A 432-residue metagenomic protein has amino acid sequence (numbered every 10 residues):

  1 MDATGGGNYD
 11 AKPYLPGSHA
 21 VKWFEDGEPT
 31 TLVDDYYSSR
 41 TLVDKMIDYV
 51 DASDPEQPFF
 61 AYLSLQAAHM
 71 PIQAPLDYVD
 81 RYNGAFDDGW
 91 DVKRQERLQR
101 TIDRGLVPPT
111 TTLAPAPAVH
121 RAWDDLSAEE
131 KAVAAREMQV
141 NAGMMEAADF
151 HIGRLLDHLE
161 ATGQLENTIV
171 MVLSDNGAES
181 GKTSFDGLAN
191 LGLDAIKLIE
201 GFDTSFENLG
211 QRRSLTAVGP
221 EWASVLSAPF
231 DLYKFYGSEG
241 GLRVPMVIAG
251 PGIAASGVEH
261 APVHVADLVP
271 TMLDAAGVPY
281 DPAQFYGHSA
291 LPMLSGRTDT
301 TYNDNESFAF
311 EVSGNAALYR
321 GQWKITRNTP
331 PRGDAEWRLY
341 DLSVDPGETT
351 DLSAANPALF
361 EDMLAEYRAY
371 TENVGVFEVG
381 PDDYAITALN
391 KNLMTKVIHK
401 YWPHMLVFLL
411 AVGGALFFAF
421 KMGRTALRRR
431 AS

Functional and structural regions predicted by a protein language model:
M1, Q73-A74, D157-A249, N390-H399: Histidine-centered active-site microenvironments of extracellular/periplasmic hydrolases and transferases
M1-D88, V92, A118-G143: Formylglycine-dependent
A3-G7, Q211-L242, I253-L342, L389 (+1 more regions): C-terminal cap/loop subdomain of S1 sulfatases and analogous C-terminal strand-loop tails that border
T4, A61-P71, L113-R121, V172-S180 (+5 more regions): Short, solvent-exposed turn/loop segments enriched in Gly/Ser/Thr/Pro and often Arg
P29-Y37, F86-D88, E137-G143, D231-F235 (+4 more regions): Active-site rim elements
M46, F59-L65, N141, M145-A148 (+6 more regions): Beta-strand elements within well-structured catalytic alpha/beta cores of enzymes that handle phosphate/sulfate esters
D54-A61, Q164-V170, D304-N305, Y319-W323: Loop/turn elements at helix/coil->beta-strand transitions in domains of secreted/extracellular proteins
L113-V119, D125-A134, L268, P331-E336 (+2 more regions): Long, internal low-complexity/basic segments
